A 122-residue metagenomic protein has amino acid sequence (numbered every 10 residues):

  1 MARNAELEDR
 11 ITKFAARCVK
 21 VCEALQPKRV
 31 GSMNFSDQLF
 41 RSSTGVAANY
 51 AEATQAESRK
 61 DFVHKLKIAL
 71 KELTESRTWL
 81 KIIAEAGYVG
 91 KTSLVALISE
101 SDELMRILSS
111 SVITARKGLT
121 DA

Functional and structural regions predicted by a protein language model:
M1-A122: Short, C-terminally biased terminal segments at protein or domain edges
